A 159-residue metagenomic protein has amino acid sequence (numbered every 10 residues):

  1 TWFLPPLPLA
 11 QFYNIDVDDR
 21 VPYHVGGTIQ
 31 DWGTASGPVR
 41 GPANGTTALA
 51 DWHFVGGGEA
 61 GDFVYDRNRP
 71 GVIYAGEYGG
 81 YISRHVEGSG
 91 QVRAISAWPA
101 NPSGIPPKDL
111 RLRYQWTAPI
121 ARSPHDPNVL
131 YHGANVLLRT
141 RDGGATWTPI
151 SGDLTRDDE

Functional and structural regions predicted by a protein language model:
T1-E159: Beta-propeller blade termini and top-face loops
